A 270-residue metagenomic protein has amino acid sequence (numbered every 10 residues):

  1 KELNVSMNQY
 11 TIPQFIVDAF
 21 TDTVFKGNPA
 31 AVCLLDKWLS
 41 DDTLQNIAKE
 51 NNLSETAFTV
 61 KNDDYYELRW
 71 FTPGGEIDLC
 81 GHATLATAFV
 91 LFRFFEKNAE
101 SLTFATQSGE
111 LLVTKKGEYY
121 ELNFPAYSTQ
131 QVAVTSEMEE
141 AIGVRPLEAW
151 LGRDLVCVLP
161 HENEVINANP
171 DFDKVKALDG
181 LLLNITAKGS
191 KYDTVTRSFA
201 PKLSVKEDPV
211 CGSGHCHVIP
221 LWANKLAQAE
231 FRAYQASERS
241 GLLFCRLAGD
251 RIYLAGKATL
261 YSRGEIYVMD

Functional and structural regions predicted by a protein language model:
S6-L79, L85-D270: Active-site proximal loop and beta-alpha junction motif in alpha/beta enzyme cores
